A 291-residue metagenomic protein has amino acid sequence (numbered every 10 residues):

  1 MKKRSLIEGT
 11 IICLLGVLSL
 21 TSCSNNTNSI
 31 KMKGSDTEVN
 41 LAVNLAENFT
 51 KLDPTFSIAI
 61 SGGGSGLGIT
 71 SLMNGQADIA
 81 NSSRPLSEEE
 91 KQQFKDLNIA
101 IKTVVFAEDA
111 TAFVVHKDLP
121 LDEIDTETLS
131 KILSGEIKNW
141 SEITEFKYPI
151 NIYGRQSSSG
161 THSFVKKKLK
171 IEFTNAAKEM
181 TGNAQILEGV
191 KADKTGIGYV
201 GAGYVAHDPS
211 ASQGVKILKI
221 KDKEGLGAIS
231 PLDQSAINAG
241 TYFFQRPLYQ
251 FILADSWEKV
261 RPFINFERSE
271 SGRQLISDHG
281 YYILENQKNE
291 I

Functional and structural regions predicted by a protein language model:
M1-K2, M32: Generic cytosolic/nucleocytoplasmic N-terminal low-complexity/intrinsically disordered segments
K2-T10: Bacterial N-terminal signal peptides that target proteins for export
V17-L20: Bacterial Sec-type N-terminal signal peptides, specifically the leucine/valine-rich hydrophobic h-region
C23-A80, R84-K95, I99-I291: Exported/periplasmic ABC-transporter solute-binding proteins
